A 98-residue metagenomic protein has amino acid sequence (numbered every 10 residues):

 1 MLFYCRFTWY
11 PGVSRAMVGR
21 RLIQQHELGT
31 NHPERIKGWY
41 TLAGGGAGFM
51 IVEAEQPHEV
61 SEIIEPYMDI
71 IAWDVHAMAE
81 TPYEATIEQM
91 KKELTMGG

Functional and structural regions predicted by a protein language model:
M1-G98: Conserved, structured core segments of small domains
